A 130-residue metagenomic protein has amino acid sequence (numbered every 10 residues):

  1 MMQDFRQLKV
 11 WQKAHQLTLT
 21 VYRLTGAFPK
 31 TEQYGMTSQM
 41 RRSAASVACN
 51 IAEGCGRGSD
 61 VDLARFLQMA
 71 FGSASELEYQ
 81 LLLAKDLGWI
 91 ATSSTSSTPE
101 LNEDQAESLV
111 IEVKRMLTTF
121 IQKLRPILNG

Functional and structural regions predicted by a protein language model:
M1-G130: Short, C-terminally biased terminal segments at protein or domain edges
